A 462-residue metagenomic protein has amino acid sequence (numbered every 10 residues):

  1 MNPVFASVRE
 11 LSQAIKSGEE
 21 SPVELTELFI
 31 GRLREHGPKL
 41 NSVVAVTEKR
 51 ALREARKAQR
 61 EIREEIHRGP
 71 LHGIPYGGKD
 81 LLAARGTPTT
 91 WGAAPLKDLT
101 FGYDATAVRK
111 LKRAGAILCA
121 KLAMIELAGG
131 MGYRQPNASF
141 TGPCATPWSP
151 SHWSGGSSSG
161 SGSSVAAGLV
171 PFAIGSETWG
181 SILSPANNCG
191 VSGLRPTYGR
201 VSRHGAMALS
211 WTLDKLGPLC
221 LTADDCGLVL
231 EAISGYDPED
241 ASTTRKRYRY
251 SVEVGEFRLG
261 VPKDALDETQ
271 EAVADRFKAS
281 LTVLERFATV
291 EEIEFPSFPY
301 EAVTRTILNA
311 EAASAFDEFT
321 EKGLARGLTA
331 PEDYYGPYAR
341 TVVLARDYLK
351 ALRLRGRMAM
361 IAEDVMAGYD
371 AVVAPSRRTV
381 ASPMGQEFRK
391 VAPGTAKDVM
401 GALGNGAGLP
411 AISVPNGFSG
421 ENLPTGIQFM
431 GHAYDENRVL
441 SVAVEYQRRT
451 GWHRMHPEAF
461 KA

Functional and structural regions predicted by a protein language model:
M1-E54, R286, D347, M455-A462: An N-terminal boundary/leader segment
R9, E35, R113, A166-K263 (+5 more regions): Structural helix-boundary/capping segments
E10-S17, G77, P95-T100, D214-L221 (+2 more regions): Short, well-ordered beta-strand elements within core beta-sheets of diverse protein domains
E19-E27, T269-E294, F316-G327, Y348-Y369: Acyltransferase
F29, A51, G73, K79 (+4 more regions): Conserved hydrophobic/aromatic pocket- or pore-lining residues that grip, position, or stack substrates in active sites
L71-L216, P262-D264, A374-A392: Short glycine/serine-rich loop/turn segments
L71-W91, E253-P262, I307-A359, E363 (+1 more regions): Short helix-loop capping/hinge segments that flank enzyme active sites or metal/cofactor-binding pockets
E363, A392-P415: Small-aliphatic-rich amphipathic alpha-helix that forms the alpha element of a beta-alpha
